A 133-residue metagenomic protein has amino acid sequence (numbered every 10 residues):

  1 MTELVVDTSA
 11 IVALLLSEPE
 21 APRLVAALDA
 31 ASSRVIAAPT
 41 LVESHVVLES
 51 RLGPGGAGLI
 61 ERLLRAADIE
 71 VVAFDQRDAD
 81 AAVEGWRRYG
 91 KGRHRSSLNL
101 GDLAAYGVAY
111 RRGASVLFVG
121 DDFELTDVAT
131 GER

Functional and structural regions predicted by a protein language model:
M1, A31-R34, A67-E70, R111-S115: Short active-site oxyanion
M1-I36, E49-R62, E132: Short, well-structured N-terminal submotif of metal-dependent ribonuclease cores
V6-D7, I36-A37, L98-N99, G120: Histidine- and aromatic-rich ligand-binding microenvironments
I11-V12, L41, F123-E124: A generic structural signal for short hydrophobic patches within well-formed alpha-helices
A21, L41, A57, A79-V83 (+1 more regions): A general structural signal for well-ordered alpha-helical segments in protein cores
E70-S115: Active-site neighborhoods of divalent-metal-dependent phosphate/nucleic-acid chemistry enzymes
Y106-R133: Acidic, PIN/NYN-like endoribonuclease modules and their adjacent C-terminal/linker elements
